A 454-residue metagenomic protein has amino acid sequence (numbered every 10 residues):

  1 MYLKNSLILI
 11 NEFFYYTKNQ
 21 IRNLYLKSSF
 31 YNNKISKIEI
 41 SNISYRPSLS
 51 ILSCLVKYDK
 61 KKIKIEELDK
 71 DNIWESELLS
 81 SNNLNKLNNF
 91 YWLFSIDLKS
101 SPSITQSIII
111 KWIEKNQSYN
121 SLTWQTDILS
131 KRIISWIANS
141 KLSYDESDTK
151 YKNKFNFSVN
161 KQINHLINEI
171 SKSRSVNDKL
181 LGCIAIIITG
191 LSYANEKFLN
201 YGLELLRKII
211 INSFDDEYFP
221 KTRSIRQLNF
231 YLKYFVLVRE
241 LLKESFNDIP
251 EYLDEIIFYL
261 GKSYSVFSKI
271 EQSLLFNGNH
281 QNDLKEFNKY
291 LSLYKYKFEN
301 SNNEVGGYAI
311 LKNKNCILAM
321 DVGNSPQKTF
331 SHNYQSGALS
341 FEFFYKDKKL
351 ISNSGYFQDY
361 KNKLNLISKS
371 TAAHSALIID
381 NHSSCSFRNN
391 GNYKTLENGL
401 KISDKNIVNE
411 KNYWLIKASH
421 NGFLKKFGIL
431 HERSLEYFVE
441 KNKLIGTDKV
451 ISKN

Functional and structural regions predicted by a protein language model:
M1-N72: Extreme N-terminal leader/anchor segments
Y58-E75, N83, I104-K111: Short alpha-helical hairpin
L78-I257: Aromatic-lined, polymer-binding surfaces characteristic of secreted/periplasmic polysaccharide-degrading enzymes
I134, I188, K262-V266, S375: Generic alpha-helical structural context detector
D215, F219-S352, Y356: Carbohydrate-active enzyme catalytic cores, enriched for enzymes that act on polyanionic acidic polysaccharides
F298-N454: Non-catalytic C-terminal accessory modules of carbohydrate-active enzymes
